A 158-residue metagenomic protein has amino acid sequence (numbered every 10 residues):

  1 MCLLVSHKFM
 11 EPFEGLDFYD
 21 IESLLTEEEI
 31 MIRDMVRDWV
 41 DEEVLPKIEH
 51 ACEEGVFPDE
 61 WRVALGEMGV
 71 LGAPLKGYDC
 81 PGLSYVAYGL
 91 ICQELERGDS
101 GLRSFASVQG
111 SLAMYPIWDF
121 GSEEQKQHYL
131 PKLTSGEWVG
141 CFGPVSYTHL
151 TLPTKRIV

Functional and structural regions predicted by a protein language model:
C2-E28: Intrinsic disorder at enzyme termini
P46, L75-K76, P153: Short, proline-centered helix/strand-breaking motifs
P46-M68: Short secondary-structure junction/hinge motifs that connect adjacent elements
E67-V139: Internal helix-loop-helix
T148-T154: Conserved small/polar residues in nucleotide/adenosyl-binding loops
